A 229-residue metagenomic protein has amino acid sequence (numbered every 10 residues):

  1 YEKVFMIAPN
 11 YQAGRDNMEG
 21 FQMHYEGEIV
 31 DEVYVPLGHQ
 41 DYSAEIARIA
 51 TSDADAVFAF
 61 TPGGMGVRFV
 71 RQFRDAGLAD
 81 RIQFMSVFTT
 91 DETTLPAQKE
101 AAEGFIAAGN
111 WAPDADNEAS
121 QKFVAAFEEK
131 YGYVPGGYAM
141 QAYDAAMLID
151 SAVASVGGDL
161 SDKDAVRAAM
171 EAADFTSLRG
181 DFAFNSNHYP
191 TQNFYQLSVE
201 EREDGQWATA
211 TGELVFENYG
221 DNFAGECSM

Functional and structural regions predicted by a protein language model:
Y1-A76, P113-K122: Extracellular/periplasmic Venus flytrap/periplasmic-binding protein
M6-A8, V134-M140, L160-K163, D181-N185: Surface-exposed patches in mature extracellular/periplasmic domains of secreted proteins
P9, P62, V87-T89, N110 (+1 more regions): Cofactor-binding loop segments of dinucleotide-utilizing enzymes, especially the Rossmann-like FAD- and NAD(P)+-binding
N17, M65, Q141-A145, Q192 (+1 more regions): Catalytic-loop motifs flanking and including active-site residues across diverse enzymes
V70-Y143, A154-G158, T209-T211, V215-M229: Extracellular/periplasmic periplasmic-binding protein-like sensory domains
A154-A168: Short, charged, surface-exposed loops that flank catalytic or proteolytic processing sites
E171-M229: Solvent-exposed, acidic/polar segments of extracytosolic/periplasmic ligand-binding ectodomains
